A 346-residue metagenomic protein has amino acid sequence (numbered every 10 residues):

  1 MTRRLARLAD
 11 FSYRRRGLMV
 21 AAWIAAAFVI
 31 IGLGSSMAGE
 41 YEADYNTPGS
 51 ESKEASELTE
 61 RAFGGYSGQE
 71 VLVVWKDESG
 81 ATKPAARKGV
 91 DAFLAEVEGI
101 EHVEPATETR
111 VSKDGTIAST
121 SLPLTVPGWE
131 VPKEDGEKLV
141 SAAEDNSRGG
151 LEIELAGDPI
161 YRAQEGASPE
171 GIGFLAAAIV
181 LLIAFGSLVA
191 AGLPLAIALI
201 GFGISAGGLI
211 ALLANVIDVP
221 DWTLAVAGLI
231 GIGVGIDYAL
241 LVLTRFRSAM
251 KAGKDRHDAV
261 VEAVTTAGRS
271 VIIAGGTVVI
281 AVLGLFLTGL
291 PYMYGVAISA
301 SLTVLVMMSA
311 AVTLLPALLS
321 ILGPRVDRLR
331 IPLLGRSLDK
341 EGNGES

Functional and structural regions predicted by a protein language model:
M1-G39, V103, P123-S346: Membrane-embedded transmembrane helical bundles of large multi-pass transporters/channels
A6, S35-L72, D77, T107 (+1 more regions): Solvent-exposed, non-transmembrane loop/terminal regulatory segments of multi-pass membrane proteins
P48, S52, T82-R87, I117 (+3 more regions): Solvent-exposed, acidic/flexible segments
K53-E54, R61, S79-L122, S141: Extracytoplasmic
E54, Y66-E70, G115-S119, R148 (+1 more regions): Extracytoplasmic
G65, S112, E170-G171: A generic short alpha-helical patch detector that favors 3-5-residue windows in or near N-terminal regions
G68-D77, I117-L122, L241: Active-site-flanking beta-strand signature of metal-NTP-handling nucleotidyl enzymes and homologous cyclase-like
W75-D77, R110, G157-P159: A general secondary-structure junction signal
